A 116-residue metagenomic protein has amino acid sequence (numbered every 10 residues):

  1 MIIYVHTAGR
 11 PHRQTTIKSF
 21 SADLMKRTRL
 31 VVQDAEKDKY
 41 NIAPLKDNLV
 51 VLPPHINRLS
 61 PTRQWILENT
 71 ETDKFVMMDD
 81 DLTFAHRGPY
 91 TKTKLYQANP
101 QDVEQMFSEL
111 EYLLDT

Functional and structural regions predicted by a protein language model:
I2-Y4, R29-V31: A structural signal for isolated positions on well-ordered beta-strands in alpha/beta enzyme cores
I3-L24, E36-P44: Short, well-formed alpha-helical segments that are part of the catalytic scaffolds of diverse glycosyltransferases
Q14-S19, L95-Y112: Well-ordered, non-membrane alpha-helical segments in soluble/globular domains
A22-R29, P44-V50, S108-T116: Structural alpha-beta junctions
V31-M78, T83-V103: Active-site-proximal specificity loops/subdomain of glycosyltransferases
